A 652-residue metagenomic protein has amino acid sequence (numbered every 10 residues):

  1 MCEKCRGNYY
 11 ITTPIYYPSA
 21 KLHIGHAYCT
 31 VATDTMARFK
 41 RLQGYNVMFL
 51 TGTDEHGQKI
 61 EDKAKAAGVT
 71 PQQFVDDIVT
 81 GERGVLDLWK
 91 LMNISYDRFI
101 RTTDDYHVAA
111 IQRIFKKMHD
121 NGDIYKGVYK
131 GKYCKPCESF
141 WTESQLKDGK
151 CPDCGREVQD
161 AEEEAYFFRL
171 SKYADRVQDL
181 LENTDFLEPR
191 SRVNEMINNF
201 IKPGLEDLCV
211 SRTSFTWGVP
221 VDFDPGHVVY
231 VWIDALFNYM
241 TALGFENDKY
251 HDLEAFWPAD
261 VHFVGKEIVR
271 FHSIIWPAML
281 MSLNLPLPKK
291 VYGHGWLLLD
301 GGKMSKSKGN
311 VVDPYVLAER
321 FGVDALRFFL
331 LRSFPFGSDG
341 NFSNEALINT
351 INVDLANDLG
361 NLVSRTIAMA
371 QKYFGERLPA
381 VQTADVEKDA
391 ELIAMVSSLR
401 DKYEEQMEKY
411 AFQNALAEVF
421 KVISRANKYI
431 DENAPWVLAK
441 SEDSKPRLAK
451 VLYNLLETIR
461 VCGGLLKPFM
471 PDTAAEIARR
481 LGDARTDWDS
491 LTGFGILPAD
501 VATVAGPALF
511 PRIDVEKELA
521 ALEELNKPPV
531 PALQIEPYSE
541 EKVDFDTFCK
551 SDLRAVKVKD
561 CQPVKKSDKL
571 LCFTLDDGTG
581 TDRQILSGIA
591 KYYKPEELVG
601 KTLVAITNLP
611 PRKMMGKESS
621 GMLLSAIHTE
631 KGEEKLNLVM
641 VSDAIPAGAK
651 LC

Functional and structural regions predicted by a protein language model:
C2-F74, I78, I100-F115, D120 (+7 more regions): N-terminal catalytic cores of NTP/NDP-binding nucleotidyl/phosphoryl-transfer enzymes
C2-T51, Y106-A110, C154, D160-K372 (+1 more regions): Structured secondary-structure scaffolds
T80-S95: A glycine-rich helix N-cap at a beta->alpha junction
R98-A109, G127-F140, N194, G293: Short, glycine/charge-rich beta-strand/loop segments that flank catalytic centers and engage negatively charged groups
N121-A174: Cys/His-rich short segments
K126, S338, A346-Q382, M395-A502 (+1 more regions): Helix-rich, typically C-terminal accessory recognition domains appended to large enzymatic cores
A474-C549: Intrinsic disorder at enzyme termini
V530-C652: Phosphate-backbone binding interfaces of nucleic-acid-interacting proteins
